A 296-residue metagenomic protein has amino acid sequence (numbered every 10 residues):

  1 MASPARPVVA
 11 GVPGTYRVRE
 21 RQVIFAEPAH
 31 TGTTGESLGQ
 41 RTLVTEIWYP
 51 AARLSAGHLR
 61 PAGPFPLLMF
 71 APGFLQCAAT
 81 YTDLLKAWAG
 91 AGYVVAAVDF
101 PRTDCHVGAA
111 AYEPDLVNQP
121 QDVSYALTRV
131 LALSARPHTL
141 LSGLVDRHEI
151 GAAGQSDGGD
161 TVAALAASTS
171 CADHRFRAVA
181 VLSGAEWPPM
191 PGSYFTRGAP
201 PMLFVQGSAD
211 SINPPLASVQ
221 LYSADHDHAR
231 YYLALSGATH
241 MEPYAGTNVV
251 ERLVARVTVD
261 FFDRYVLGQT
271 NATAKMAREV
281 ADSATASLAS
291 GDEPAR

Functional and structural regions predicted by a protein language model:
A2-M69, V94: Short conserved active-site loop signatures built around small residues
L54-G108, S211-P214: Short substrate-entry loop that stabilizes the transition state in hydrolases
P66-L68, E149, R177: Alpha/beta-hydrolase fold active-site loops
A110-P114, M190, M241-R252: Active-site rim elements
Y112-R147, A152, A164: Alpha/beta-hydrolase active-site loop
G154-V162: Gly/Ala-rich beta-loop-alpha elbow adjacent to hydrolase catalytic centers
C171-H240: The feature captures the conserved acid-bearing segment of alpha/beta-hydrolase catalytic domains
G237, G246-R296: Alpha/beta-hydrolase-fold serine-hydrolase catalytic core, especially in secreted/extracellular enzymes
